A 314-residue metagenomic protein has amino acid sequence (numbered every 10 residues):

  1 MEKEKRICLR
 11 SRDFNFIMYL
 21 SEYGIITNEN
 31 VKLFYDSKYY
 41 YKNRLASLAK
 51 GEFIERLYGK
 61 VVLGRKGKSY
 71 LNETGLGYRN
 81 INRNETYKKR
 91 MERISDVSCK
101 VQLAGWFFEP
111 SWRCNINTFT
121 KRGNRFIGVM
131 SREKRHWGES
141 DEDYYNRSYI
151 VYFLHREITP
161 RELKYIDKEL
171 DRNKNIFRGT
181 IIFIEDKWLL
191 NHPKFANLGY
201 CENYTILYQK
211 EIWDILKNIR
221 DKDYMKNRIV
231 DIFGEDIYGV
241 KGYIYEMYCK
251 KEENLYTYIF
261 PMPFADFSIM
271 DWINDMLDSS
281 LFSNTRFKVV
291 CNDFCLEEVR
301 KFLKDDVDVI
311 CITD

Functional and structural regions predicted by a protein language model:
M1-F16, G75, N84-Y87: Short alpha-helical segments that sit at the start of domains
Y19-Y23: Short helix-capping/hinge SLiMs at alpha-helix to coil transitions
G24-Y35: Short acidic, hydrophobic short linear motifs in intrinsically disordered regions
Y35-K50, E55-R56: Short amphipathic alpha-helical interaction segments
A46, E55-G77: Accessory beta->alpha helical hairpin/"wing" motif in late/C-terminal subdomains of nucleic-acid enzymes
G67-Q102: Short, amphipathic alpha-helical interaction segments positioned at domain boundaries
V97-I215: Mid-protein regulatory/catalytic core that forms ligand/cofactor-binding pockets and protein-protein interaction
L189-D314: Long, compositionally biased intrinsically disordered regions
